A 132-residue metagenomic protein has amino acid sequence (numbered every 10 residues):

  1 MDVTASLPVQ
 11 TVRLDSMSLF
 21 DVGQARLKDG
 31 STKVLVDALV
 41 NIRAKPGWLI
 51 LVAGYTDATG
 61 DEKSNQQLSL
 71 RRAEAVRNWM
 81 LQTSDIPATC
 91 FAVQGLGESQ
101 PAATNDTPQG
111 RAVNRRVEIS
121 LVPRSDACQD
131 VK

Functional and structural regions predicted by a protein language model:
M1-L49, Q82-T89, V122-K132: Periplasmic peptidoglycan-binding/tethering modules of Gram-negative envelope proteins
R26, T32, A53-K132: Periplasmic OmpA-like peptidoglycan-binding domain that tethers envelope proteins to the cell wall
